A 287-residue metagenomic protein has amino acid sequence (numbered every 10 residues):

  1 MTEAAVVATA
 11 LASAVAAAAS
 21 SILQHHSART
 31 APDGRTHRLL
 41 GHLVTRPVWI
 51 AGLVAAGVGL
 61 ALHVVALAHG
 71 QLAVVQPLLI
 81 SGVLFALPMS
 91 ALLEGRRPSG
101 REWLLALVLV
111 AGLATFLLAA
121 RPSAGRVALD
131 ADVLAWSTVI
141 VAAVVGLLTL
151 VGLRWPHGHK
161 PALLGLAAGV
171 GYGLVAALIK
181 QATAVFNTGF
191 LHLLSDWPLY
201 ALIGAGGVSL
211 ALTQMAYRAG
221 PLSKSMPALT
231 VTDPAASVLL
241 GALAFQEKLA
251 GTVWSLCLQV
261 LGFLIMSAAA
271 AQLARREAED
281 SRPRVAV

Functional and structural regions predicted by a protein language model:
M1-V287: Polytopic alpha-helical membrane proteins, predominantly small-molecule transporters/carriers
